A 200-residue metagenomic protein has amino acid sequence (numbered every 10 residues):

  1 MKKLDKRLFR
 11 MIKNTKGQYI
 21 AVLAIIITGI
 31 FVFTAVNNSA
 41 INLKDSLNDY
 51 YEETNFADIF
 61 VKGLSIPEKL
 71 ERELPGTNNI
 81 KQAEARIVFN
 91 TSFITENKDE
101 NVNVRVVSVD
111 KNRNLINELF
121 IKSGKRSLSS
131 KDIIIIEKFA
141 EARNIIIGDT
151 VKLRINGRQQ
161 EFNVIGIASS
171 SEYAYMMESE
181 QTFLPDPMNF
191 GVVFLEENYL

Functional and structural regions predicted by a protein language model:
M1-L200: Membrane transport/envelope proteins' first extracytoplasmic loop
